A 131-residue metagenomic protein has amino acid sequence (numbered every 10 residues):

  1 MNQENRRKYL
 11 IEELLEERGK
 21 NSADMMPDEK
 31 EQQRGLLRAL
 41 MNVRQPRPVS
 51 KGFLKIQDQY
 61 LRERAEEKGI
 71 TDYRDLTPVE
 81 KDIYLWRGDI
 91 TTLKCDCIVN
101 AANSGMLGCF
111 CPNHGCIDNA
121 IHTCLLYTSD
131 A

Functional and structural regions predicted by a protein language model:
M1-D72: Non-catalytic accessory regions outside enzyme or core folds
V43, Y84-L85, L107: Residues at structural and domain junctions
P48, G52, L93, P112 (+1 more regions): Conserved active-site and cofactor/substrate-binding residues in soluble primary-metabolism enzymes
K55, D96-C97, N119: Active-site-proximal helix/loop capping residues that flank conserved catalytic or ligand/cofactor
Q59-A101: Long amphipathic N-terminal alpha/beta scaffold segment
A101-N103, L107-C124: Short Gly/aromatic-enriched secondary-structure transition segments
Y127-A131: Conserved small/polar residues in nucleotide/adenosyl-binding loops
